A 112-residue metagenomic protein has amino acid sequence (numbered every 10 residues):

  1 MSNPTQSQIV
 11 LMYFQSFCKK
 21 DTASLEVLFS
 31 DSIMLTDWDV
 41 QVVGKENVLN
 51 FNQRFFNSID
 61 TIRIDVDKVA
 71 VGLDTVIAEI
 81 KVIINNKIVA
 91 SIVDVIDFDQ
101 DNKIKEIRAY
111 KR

Functional and structural regions predicted by a protein language model:
M1-A23, V27: Short, low-complexity N-terminal intrinsically disordered segments enriched in polar/charged residues
S2, C18, T36, L49-N50 (+1 more regions): A beta-strand edge to alpha-helix "cap/lid" segment located at domain peripheries
Q6-Q8, Q15, Q41, Q53 (+1 more regions): Residue-identity detector for glutamine
S30: ATP/adenylate-binding site constellation spanning eukaryotic-like Ser/Thr protein kinases, ABC-transporter
M34-V43: A short gly/proline-enriched turn/hairpin at secondary-structure junctions
V42-K45, N86: Loop/helix-junction capping segments adjacent to catalytic residues or to phosphate/diphosphate-binding pockets
